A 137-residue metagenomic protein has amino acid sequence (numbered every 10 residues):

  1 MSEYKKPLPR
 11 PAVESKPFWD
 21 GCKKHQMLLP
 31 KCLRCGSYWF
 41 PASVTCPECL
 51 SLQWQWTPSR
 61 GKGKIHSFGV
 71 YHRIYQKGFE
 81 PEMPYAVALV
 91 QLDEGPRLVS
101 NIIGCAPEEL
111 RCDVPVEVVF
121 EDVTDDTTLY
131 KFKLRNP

Functional and structural regions predicted by a protein language model:
M1-M27, K133-P137: A broadly conserved sequence feature marking short terminus-proximal activation segments in nucleic acid-centric
Q26-L29, S43: Residues immediately within or flanking Cys/His clusters that coordinate Zn2+ in small zinc-binding modules
K31-R34, T45-S51: Short, cysteine/histidine-rich loop/knuckle motifs that typically chelate Zn2+
F40, Q53-Q55: Short functional micro-motifs and their immediate structural scaffolds
Q55-K64, L110-V114: Short coil-to-beta-strand transition motifs
F68-I74, E121-D125: Short, conserved beta-turn/loop elements at beta-strand boundaries and strand-helix junctions
E82-L98: Short, basic/aromatic beta-hairpin or loop at an interaction surface
G95, V99-P137: Well-ordered alpha/beta subsegment
